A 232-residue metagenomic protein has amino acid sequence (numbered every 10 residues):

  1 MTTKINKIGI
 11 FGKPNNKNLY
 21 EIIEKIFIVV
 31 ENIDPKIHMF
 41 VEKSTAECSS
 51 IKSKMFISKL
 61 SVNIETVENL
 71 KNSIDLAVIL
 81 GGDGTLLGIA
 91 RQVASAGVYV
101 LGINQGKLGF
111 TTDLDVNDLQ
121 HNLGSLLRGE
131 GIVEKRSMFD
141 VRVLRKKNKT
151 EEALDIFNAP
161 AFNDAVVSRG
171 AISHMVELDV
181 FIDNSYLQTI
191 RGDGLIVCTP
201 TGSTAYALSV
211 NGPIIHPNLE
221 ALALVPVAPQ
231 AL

Functional and structural regions predicted by a protein language model:
M1-L76, N117-I132, V143-E151, I156-N158: ATP/NTP phosphate-donor binding region
I10, I79, V197: Redox-cofactor binding/interface segments in oxidoreductases and associated redox assembly factors
N15, D83-T85, L108, T201-S203: Short glycine-rich anion-binding loops that position phosphate/pyrophosphate groups of nucleotides and phosphorylated
L19, G84-A90, T204-S209: Short glycine/serine/threonine-rich phosphate/pyrophosphate-binding segments that cradle anionic phosphate groups
K71-L76, L80, T85-G88: N-terminal glycine-rich phosphate/adenylate-binding segment common to multiple enzyme folds
G88, Q92-G106, F110: Gly/Ser-rich helix-loop-strand patches that form or flank binding pockets for ribonucleotide-derived cofactors
K107-D193: Catalytic core of DAGKc-family lipid kinases
S185-L232: Gly/Ser/Thr-rich active-site loops/lids in small-molecule metabolic enzymes that frequently grip phosphoryl groups
